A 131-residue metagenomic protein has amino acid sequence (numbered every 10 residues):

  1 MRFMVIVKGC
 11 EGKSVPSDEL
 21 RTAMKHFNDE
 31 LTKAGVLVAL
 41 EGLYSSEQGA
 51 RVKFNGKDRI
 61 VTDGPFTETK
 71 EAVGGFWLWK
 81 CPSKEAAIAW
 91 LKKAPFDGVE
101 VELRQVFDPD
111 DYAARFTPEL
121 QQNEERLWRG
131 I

Functional and structural regions predicted by a protein language model:
M1-I131: Conserved, structured core segments of small domains
